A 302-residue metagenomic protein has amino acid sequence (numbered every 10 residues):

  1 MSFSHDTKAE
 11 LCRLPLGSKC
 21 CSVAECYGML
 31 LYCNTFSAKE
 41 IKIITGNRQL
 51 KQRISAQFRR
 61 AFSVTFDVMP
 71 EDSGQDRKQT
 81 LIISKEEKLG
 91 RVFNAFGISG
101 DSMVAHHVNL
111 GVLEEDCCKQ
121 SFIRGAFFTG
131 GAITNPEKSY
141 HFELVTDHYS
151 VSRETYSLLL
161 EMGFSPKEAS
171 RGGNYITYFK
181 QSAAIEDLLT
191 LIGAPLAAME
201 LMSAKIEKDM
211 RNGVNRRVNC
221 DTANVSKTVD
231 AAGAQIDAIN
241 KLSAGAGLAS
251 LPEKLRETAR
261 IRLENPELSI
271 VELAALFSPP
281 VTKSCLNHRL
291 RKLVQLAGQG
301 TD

Functional and structural regions predicted by a protein language model:
M1-E40, I44-R59, L276: N-terminal, positively charged regions that mediate nucleic acid binding
P15-V23, V112-K119, A249-E253: Structural motif
A24-Y32, S121-T129, R260: Short, hydrophobic/amphipathic alpha-helical patches that form generic packing surfaces within helical domains
N34-F36, N135, E168, Q235-N240: Short acidic (Asp/Glu) and glycine-rich catalytic loops that position anionic groups and cofactors
F36-I41, E137-S139, S269-V271: Short acidic, hydrophobic short linear motifs in intrinsically disordered regions
T45, Q52, A56-S73, R77-M202: DNA-contacting interfaces and partner/effector-binding or oligomerization modules in DNA-centric proteins
D187, L191-R291: Extended mid-to-C-terminal alpha-helical interaction segments
Q295-D302: Short, Lys/Arg-enriched C-terminal cap helix and immediately downstream tail that follows
